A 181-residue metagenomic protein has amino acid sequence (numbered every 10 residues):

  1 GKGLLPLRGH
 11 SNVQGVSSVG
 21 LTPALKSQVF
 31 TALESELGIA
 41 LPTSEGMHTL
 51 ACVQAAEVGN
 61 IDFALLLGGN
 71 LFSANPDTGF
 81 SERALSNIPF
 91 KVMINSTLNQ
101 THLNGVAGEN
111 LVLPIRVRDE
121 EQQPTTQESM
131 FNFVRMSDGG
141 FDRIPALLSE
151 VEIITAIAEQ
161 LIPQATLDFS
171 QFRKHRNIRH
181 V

Functional and structural regions predicted by a protein language model:
G1: Oxidoreductase and adenylate-handling cofactor-binding alpha/beta cores
L5-H180: Non-catalytic alpha/beta scaffold blocks inside enzyme catalytic domains
